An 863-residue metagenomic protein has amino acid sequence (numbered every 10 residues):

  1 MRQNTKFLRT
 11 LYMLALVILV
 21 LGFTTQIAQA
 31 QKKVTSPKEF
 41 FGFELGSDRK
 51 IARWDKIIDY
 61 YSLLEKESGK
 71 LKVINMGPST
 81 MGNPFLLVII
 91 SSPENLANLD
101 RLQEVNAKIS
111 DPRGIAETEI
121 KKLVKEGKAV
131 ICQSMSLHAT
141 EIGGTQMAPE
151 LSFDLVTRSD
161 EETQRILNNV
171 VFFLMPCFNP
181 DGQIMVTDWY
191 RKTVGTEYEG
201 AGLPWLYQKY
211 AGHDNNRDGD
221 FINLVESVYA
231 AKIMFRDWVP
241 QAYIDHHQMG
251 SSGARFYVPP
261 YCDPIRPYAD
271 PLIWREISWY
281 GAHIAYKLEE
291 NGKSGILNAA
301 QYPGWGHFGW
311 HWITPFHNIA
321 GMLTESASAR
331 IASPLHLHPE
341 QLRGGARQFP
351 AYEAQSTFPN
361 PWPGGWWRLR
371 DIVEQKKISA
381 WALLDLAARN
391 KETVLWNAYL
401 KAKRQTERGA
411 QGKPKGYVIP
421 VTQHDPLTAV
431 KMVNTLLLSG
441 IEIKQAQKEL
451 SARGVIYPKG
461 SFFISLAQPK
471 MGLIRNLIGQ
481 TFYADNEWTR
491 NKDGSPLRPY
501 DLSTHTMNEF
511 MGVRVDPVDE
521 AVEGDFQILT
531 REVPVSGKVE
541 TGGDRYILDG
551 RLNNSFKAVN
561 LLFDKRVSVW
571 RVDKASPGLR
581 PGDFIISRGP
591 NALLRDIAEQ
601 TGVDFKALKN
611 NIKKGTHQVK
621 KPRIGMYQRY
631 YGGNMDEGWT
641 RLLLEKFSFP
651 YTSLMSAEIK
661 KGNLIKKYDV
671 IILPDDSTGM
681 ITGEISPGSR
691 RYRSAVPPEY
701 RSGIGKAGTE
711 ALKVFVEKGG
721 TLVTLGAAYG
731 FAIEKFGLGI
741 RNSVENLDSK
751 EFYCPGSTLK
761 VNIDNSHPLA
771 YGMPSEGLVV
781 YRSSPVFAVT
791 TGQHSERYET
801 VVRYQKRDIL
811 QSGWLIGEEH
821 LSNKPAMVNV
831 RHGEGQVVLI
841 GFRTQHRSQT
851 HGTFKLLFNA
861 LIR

Functional and structural regions predicted by a protein language model:
M1-R9: N-terminal secretory signal peptides that target proteins for export/translocation
Y12-G22: Bacterial N-terminal signal peptides
T24-A30: Sec/Tat signal peptide C-region and signal peptidase I cleavage site
Q31-V171, R217-D218, N223-V225, Y229 (+6 more regions): Intrinsic-disorder/low-complexity accessory segments
S152-L155, N169-R191: Carboxylate/His-rich catalytic cores and anion/metal-binding grooves
M175-N179, Y190, D245-G253, A728-Y729: Short, solvent-exposed turn/loop segments enriched in Gly/Ser/Thr/Pro and often Arg
Q183-Q208, G212, K232, T791: Active-site-proximal cap/loop segments of hydrolase catalytic domains
G200-F221, A242-Y261: Core alpha/beta catalytic barrel or barrel-like domain that forms the active/cofactor pocket in diverse metabolic
